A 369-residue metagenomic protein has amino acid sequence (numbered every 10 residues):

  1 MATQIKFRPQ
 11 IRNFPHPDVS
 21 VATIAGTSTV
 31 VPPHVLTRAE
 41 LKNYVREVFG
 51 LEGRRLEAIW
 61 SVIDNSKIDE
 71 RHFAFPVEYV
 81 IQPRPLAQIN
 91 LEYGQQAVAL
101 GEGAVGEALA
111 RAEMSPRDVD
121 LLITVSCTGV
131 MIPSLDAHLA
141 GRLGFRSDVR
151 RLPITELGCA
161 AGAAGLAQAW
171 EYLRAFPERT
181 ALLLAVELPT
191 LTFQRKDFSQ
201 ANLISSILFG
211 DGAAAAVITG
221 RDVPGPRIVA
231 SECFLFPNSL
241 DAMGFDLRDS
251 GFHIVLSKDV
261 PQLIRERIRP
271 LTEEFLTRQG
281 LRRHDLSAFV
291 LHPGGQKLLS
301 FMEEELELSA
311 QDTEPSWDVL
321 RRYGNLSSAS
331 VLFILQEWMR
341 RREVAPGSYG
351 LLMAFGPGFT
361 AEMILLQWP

Functional and structural regions predicted by a protein language model:
A2-Q95, T180, P189, R195-E266 (+3 more regions): Condensing-enzyme catalytic core mediating Claisen C-C bond formation in acyl metabolism
T3, R8, P15-H16, E102 (+8 more regions): Claisen-condensing/thiolase-fold acyl-transfer catalytic domains that form or cleave C-C bonds in fatty acid
D18-A22, P116-D120, S147-R150, F176-A181 (+6 more regions): Short coil/turn connectors at secondary-structure junctions
V35-L36, P133-A137, A164-A167, T192-D197 (+2 more regions): Short acidic, glycine/serine/threonine-rich loops at helix termini
W60-V62, S66-F145, R151, E156 (+1 more regions): Conserved beta-ketoacyl condensing-enzyme motif
A97-A112, G165, L271-Q279, S330: Stable alpha-helical structural segments in soluble proteins, enriched in small hydrophobic residues
R248-D249, E274-R278, D285, E305-S309: Membrane-interfacial loop- and helix-cap regions that link adjacent transmembrane helices in polytopic membrane proteins
